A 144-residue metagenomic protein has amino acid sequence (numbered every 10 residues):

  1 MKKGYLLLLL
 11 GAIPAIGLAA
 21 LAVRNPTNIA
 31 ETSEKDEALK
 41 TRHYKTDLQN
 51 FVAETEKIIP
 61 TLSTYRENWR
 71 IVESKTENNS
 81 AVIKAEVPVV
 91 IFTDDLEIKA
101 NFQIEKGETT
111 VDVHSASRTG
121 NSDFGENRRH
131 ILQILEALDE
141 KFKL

Functional and structural regions predicted by a protein language model:
M1-G4, L144: Short, Lys/Arg-enriched, disordered terminal segments
K3-V23: Hydrophobic alpha-helical topogenic segments used for membrane insertion/localization
A19-L144: Ser/Thr-rich, low-complexity intrinsically disordered terminal regions
